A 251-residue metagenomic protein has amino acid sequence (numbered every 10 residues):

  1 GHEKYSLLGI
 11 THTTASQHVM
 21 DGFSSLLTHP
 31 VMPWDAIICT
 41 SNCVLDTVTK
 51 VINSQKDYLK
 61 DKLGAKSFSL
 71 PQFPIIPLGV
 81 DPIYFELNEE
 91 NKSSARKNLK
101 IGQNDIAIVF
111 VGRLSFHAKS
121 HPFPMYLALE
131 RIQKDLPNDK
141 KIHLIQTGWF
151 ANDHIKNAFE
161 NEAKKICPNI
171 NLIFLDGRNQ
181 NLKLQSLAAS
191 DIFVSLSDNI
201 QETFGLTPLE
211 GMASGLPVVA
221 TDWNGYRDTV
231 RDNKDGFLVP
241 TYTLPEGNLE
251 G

Functional and structural regions predicted by a protein language model:
G1-Q17, P30-V31, D35-I38: Active-site proximal beta-strand in glycosyltransferases
C43, G79: Carbohydrate-associated surface elements
D81-R178: Conserved catalytic-core segment of nucleotide-activated headgroup transferases in glycan assembly
F123, L184, T207-A213, R227-D228 (+1 more regions): Short alpha-helical segment that forms part of, or immediately flanks, the ligand-binding pocket in carbohydrate-active
G177-Q180, Q185-S190: Short alpha-helical donor nucleotide-sugar binding micro-motif in glycosyltransferases
A188-E202, L216: Acidic donor-binding loop of glycosyltransferase active sites
L196-G205, R227-D228, P245, L249: Nucleotide-sugar-dependent
P217-A220, V230, F237-L238: Short hydrophobic beta-strand element within catalytic cores of glycosyltransferases and related nucleotide-activated
